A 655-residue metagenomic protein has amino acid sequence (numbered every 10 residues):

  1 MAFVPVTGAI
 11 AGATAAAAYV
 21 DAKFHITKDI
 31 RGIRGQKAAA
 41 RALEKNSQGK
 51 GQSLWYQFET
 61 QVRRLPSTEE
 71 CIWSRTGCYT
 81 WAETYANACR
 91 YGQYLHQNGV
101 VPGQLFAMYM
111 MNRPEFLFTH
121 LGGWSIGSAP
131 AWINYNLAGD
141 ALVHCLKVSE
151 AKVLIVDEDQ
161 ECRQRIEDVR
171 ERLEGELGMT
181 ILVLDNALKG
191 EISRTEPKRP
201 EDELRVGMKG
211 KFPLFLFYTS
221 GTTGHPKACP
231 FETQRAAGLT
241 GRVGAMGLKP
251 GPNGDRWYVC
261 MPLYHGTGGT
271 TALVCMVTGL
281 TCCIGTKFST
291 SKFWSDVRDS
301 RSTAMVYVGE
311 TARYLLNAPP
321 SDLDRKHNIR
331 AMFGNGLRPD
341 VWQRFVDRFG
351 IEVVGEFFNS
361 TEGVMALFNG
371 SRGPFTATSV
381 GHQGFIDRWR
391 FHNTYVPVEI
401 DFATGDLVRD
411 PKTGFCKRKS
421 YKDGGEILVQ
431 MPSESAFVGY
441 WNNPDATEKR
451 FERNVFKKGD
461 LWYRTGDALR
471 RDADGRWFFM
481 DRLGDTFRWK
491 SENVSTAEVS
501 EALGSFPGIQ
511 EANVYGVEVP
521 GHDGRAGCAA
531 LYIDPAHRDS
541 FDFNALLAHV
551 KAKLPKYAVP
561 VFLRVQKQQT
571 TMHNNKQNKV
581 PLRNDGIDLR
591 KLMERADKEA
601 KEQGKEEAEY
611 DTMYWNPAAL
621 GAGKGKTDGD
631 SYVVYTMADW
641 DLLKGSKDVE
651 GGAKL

Functional and structural regions predicted by a protein language model:
A2-A38, Q97-N98, L121, S125-S193 (+3 more regions): Structural core segment of the AMP-binding/adenylate-forming
S47-G51, T68-L121, A138-V143, Q234: Conserved AMP-binding/adenylate-forming core of the ANL superfamily
S67-E70, V183, P197-Y218, H225 (+1 more regions): Conserved pre-ATP/AMP-binding loop-to-beta segment of ANL
T80-A82, R205-G207, L214-G238: Conserved AMP-binding A3 loop
L137, V143-H144, L154-V156, V429-L461 (+2 more regions): AMP-binding/adenylate-forming catalytic core of the ANL superfamily
T180, N513-V519, C528-A530, F543-L655: Conserved C-terminal "lid"/linker of ANL adenylate-forming enzymes
A237-R256, Y264-A304: Conserved AMP-binding/adenylation subdomain of ANL enzymes
V277, S302-Y307, L316-I400, F437: Gly/Ser/Thr-rich phosphate-binding loop
